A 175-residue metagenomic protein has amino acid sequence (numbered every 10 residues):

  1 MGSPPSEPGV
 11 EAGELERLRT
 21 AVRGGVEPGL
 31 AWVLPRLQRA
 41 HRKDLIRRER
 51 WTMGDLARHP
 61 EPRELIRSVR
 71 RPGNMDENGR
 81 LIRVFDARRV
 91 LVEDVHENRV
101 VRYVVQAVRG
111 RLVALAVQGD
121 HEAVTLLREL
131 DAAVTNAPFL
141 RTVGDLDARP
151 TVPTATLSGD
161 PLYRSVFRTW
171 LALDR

Functional and structural regions predicted by a protein language model:
M1-D174: Terminal, charged accessory segments of proteins
